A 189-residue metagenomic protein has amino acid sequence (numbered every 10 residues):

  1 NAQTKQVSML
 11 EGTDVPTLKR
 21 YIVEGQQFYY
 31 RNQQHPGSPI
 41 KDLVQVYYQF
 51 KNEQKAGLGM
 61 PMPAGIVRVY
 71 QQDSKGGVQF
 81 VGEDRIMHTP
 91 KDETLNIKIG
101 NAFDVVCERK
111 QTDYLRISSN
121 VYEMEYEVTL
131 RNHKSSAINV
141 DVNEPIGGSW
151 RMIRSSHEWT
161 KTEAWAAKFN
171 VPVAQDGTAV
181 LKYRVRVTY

Functional and structural regions predicted by a protein language model:
N1-Y189: Long, intrinsically disordered, low-complexity accessory segments associated with secretion and vesicular trafficking
